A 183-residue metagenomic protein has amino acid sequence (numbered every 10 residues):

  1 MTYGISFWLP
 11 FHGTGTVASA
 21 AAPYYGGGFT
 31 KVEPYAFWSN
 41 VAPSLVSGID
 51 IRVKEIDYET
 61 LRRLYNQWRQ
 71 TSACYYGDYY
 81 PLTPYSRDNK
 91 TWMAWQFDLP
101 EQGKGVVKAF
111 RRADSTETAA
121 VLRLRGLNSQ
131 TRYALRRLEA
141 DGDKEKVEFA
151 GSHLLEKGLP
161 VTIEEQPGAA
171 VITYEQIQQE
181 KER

Functional and structural regions predicted by a protein language model:
M1-E55: Glycan-recognition surfaces
A36-Y85: Catalytic cores of secreted or luminal carbohydrate-active enzymes
N40, V107, L135: Conserved, mostly hydrophobic/aromatic
G48-D50, I56-Y58, N89, D114-E117 (+1 more regions): Flexible loop/turn segments at secondary-structure boundaries
L82-N89, G151-L154: Short, solvent-exposed secondary-structure boundary motifs
S86-S129, V171: Carbohydrate-binding surface patches
A113-R183: C-terminal beta-sandwich/jelly-roll accessory domains of carbohydrate-active enzymes
